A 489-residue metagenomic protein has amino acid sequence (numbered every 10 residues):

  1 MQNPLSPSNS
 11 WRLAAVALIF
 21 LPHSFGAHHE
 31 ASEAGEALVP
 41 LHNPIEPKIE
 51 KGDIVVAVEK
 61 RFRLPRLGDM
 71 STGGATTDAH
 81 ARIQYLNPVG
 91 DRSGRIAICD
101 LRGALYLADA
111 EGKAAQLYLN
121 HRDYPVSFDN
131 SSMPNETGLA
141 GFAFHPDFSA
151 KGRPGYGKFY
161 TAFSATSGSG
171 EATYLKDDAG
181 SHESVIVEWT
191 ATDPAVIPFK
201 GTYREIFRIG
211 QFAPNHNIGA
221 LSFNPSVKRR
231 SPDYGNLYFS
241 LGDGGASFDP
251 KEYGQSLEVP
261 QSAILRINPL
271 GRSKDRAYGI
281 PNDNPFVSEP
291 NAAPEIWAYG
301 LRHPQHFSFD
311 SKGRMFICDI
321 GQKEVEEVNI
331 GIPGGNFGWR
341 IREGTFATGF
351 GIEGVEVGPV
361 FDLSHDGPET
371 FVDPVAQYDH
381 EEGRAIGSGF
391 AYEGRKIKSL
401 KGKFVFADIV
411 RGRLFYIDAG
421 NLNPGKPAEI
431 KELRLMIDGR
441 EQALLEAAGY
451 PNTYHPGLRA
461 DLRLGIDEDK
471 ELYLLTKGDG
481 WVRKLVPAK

Functional and structural regions predicted by a protein language model:
Q2-A14: Bacterial N-terminal signal peptides that target proteins for export
A14-H23: Bacterial N-terminal signal peptides
S32-V56, A81, D91, C99-R102 (+10 more regions): Beta-propeller domain segments
P47-A57, R95-R122, P194-V196: Beta-propeller domains
K60-T77, Q116-S131, R204-G210, A292-W297 (+2 more regions): A short beta-strand motif characteristic of beta-propeller blades
T173-P225: Asp-box/WD-like beta-propeller blade repeats and closely related beta-sheet repeat scaffolds
R463-K489: Blade-level signature of beta-propeller repeat domains, shared across WD40, Kelch, NHL, RCC1 and BNR/Asp-box propellers
